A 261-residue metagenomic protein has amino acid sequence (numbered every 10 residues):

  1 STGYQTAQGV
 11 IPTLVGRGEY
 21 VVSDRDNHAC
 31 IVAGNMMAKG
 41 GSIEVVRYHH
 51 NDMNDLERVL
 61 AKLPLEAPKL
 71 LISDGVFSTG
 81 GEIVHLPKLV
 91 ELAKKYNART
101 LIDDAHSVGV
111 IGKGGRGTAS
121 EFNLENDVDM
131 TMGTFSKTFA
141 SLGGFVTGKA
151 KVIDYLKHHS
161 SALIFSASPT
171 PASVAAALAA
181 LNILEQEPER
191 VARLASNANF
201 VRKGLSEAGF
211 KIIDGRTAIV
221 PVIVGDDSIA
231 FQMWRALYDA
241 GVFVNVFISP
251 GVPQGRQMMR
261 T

Functional and structural regions predicted by a protein language model:
S1-G9: Short loop-beta-helix segment that forms the pyridoxal 5′-phosphate
V10-A29: Conserved PLP-anchoring active-site segment centered on the Schiff-base-forming lysine
R25-G34, G255: Short, glycine/polar-rich helix-capping loops at beta-to-alpha or helix-loop-helix junctions that flank or form
V46-I102: Active-site phosphate-binding strand-loop segment of PLP-dependent enzymes
S120-Y155: Active-site PLP attachment segment
S168-E187, R193, N197-N199, S206-E207: Structural motif of enzymes handling amino- and sulfur-group chemistry
A192-V201, S206-A240, G251-M259: Conserved PLP-binding catalytic core of the aspartate aminotransferase-like
